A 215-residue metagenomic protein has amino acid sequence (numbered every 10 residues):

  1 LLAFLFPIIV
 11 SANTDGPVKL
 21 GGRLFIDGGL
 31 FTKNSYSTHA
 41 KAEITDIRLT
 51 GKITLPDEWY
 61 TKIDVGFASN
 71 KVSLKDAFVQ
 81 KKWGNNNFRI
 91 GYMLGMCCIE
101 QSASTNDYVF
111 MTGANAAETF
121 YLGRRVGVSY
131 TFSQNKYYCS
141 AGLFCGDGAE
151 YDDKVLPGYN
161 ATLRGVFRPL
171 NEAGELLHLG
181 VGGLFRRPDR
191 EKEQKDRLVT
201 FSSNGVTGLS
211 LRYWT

Functional and structural regions predicted by a protein language model:
A3-R23, G29-T38, D189-W214: Outer-membrane beta-barrel biogenesis signature
T14-T32, Y36-A149, D153-P188: Outer membrane beta-barrel
